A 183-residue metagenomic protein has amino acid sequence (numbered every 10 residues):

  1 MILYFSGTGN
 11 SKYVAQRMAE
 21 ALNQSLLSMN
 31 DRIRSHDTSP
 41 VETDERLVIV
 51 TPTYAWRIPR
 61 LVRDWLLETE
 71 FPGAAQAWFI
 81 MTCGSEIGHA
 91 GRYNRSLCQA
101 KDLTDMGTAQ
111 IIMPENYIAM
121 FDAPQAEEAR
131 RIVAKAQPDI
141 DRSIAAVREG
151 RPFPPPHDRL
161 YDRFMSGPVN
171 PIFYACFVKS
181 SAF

Functional and structural regions predicted by a protein language model:
M1-I2, S6-Y13, E20-R32, D37 (+2 more regions): FMN-binding flavodoxin-like domain, especially the glycine-rich phosphate-binding loop
S181-F183: Cysteine-centered iron-sulfur cluster-binding motifs in ferredoxin-type domains/subunits of redox enzymes
